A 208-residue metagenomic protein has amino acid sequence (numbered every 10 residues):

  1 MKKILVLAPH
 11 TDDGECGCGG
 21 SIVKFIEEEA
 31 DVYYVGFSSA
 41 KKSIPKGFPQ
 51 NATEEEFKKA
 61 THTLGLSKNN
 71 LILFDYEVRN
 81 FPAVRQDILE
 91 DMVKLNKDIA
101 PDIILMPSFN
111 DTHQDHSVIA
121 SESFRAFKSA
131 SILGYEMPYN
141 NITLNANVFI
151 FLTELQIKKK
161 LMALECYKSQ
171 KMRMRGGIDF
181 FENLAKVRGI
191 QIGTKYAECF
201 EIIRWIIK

Functional and structural regions predicted by a protein language model:
M1-S131, E165, F180, L184-R188 (+1 more regions): Active-site beta-strand->loop->alpha-helix modules in alpha/beta enzyme cores, enriched in Gly/His/Asp(Glu)
G36, L73-D75, G134, F149-F151 (+1 more regions): Structural signal for conserved beta-strand scaffold positions within catalytic alpha/beta enzyme cores
V78-P82, N140-I142, Q156-I157: A short acidic, often aromatic-flanked loop/helix-cap motif at beta-alpha or helix-coil junctions that lines enzyme
A120-S123, V148-L152: Short, surface-exposed, charged loop/turn segments at secondary-structure junctions
S129, T153-L155, W205: Short loop segments at secondary-structure junctions
A130-F151: Short, flexible loop segments at boundaries between secondary-structure elements
I150-Q170, R175-F180, A185-K186: A conserved mid-domain beta-alpha-beta active-site/ligand-binding segment of alpha/beta enzyme cores
G193-K208: Short, basic/aromatic-enriched C-terminal tail that caps enzymatic domains
